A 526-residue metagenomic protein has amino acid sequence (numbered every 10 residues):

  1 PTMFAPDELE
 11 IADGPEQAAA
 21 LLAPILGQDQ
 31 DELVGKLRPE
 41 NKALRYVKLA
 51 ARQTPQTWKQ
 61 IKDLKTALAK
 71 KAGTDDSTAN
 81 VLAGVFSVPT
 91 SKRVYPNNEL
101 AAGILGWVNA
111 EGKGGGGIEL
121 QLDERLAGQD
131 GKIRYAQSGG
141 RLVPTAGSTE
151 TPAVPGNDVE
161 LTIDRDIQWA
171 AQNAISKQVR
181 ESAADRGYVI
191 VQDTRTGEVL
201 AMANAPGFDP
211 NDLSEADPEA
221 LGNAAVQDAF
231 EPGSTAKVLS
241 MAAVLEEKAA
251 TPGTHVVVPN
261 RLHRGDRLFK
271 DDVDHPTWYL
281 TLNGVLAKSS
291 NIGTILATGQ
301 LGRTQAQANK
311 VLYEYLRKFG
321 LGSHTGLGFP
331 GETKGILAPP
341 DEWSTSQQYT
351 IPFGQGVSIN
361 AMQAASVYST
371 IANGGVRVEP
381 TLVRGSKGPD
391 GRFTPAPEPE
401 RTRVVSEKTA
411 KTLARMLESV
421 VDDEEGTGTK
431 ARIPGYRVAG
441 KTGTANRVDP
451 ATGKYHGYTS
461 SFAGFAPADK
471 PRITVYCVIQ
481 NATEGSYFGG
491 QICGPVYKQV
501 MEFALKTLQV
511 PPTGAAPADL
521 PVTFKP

Functional and structural regions predicted by a protein language model:
M3, E8-A19, G207-G222: A short, polar/charged loop-to-alpha-helix boundary motif
A5, D13, Q17-P24, E32-P155 (+2 more regions): Small/polar-residue-rich segments within soluble enzyme cores
L9-I11, G112, N173, K177 (+1 more regions): Short beta-strands and strand-coil junctions in structured, solvent-facing domains, enriched
E16-P24, D31, G35, V47 (+21 more regions): Solvent-exposed, polar/charged alpha-helical surfaces in well-ordered, non-transmembrane soluble domains, broadly
Q137-E150, I163, D193-S234, L239-T483 (+2 more regions): Beta-lactam-recognizing serine transpeptidase/beta-lactamase-like catalytic domain environment
V143-G187: Conserved, well-ordered alpha-helix/loop/beta-strand core segments that scaffold catalytic motifs
R186-V189, P434: Short loop/turn microsegments at loop-to-beta-strand junctions
G435, Q499, F503-A504, L508-P526: Ligand-recognition elements built from short beta-strands and adjacent flexible loops
